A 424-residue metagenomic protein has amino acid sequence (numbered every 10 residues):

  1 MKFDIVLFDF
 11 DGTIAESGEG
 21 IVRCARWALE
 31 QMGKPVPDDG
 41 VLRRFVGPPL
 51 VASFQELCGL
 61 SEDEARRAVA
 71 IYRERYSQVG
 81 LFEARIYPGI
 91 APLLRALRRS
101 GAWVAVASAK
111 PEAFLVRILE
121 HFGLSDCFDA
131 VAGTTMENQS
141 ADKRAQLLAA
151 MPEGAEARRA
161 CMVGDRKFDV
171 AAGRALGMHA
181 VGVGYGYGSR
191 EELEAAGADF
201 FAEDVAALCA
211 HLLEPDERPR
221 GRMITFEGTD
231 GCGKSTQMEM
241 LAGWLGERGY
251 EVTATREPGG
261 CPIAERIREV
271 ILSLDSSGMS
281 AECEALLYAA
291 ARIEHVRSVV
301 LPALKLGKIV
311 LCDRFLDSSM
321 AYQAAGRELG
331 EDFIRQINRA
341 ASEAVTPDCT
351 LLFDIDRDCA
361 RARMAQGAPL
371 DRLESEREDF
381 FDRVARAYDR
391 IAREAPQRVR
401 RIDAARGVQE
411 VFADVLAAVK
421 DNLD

Functional and structural regions predicted by a protein language model:
M1-R44, C58, M240: Active-site neighborhood of HAD-like aspartate-dependent phosphohydrolases
E30-M32, S53-L60, E83, A91 (+3 more regions): Substrate-recognition/cap helix-loop segment adjacent to the acidic, metal-dependent catalytic center of Asp-based
S53, S77-V79, Y250-S342: ATP-dependent small-molecule kinase phosphotransfer cores that center on conserved nucleotide phosphate-binding segments
Q55-A91, Y288: Metal-dependent phosphoesterase signature
Q139, S319-R386: A glycine- and Lys/Arg-enriched "phosphate-lid" helix/loop adjacent to the NTP-binding pocket of small-molecule kinases
C161-A202: Acidic, Mg2+-coordinating phosphoryl-transfer loop and its flanking beta/alpha structural elements, shared across
L213-P219, A242, D358-D424: NTP-dependent small-molecule kinase module
K234: Conserved lysine of the Walker
